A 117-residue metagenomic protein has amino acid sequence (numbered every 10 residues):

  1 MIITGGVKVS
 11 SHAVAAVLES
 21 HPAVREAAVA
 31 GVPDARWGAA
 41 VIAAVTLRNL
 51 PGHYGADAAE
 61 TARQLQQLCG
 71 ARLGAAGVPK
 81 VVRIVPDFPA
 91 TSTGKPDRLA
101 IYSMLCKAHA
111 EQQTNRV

Functional and structural regions predicted by a protein language model:
M1-G77, P96: AMP-binding/adenylate-forming catalytic core of the ANL superfamily
A15, D87, Y102-L105: Enrichment for repetitive, rod-forming helical segments
S20, K80-V81, Q112-T114: Short intrinsically disordered, low-complexity segments
L50, T91, A108: Phosphate/oxyanion-binding loops and surfaces in catalytic or ligand/nucleic-acid-binding neighborhoods
A71-K95, V117: AMP-binding/adenylate-forming catalytic domain of the ANL superfamily
Y102-V117: Acidic/polar alpha-helix N-cap and adjacent early helical turns within long charge-rich amphipathic helices/linkers
